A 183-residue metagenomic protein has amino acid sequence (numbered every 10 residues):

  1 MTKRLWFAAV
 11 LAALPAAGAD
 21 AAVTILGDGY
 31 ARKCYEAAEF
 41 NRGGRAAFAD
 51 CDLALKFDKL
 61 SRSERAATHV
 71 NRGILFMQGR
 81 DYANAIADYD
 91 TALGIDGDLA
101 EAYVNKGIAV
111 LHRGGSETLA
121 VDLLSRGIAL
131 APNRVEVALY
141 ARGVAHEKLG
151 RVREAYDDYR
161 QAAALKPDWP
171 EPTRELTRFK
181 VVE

Functional and structural regions predicted by a protein language model:
A19-K59: N-terminal leader/linker segments that initiate helical-solenoid repeat arrays
T24-A31, Y156-E183: Terminal, low-structured helical/coil segments at or just beyond the last alpha-helical repeat
G43-A49, G79-T91, R113-R126, L149-Q161: Structural signature of tandem alpha-helical TPR/SEL1-like repeats, specifically the intra-repeat loop/turn
L53-K56, L60, D90-G94, S125-L130 (+1 more regions): Conserved structural position within tetratricopeptide repeats
R65, L99, R134-V135, W169: Residue-level recognition of tetratricopeptide repeat
V70, M77, L111-H112, E147: Position-specific recognition of the canonical hydrophobic site in helix A of tetratricopeptide repeat
